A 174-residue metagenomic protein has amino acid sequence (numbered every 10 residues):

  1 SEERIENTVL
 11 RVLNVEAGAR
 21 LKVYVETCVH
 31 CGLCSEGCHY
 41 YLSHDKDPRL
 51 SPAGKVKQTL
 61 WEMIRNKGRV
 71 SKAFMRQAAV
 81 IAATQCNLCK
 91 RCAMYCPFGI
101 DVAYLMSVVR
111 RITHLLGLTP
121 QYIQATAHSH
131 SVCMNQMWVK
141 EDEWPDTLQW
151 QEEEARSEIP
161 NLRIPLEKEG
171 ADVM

Functional and structural regions predicted by a protein language model:
E2-H30, S35-M75: N-terminal cysteine/histidine-rich coordination modules
E16-G18, K22-V25, K57-M174: Iron-sulfur-cluster electron-transfer modules
